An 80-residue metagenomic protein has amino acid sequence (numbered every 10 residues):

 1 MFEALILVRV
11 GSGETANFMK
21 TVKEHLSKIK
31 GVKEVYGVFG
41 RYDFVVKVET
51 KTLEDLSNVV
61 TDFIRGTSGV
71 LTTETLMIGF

Functional and structural regions predicted by a protein language model:
M1-F80: A compositional/biophysical signature of low hydrophobicity enriched in polar/charged and small residues
